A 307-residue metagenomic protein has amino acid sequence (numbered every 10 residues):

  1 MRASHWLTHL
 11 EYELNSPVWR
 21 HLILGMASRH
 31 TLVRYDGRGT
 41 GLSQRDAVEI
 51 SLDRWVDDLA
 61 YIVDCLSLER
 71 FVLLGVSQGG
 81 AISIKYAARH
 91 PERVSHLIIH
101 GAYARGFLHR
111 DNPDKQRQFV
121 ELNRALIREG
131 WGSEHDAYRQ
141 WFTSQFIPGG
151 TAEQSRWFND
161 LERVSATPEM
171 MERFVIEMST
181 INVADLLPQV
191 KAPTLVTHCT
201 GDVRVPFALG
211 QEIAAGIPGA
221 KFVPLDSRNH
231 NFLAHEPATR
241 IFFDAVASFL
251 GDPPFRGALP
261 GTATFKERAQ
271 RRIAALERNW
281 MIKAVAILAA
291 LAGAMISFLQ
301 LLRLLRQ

Functional and structural regions predicted by a protein language model:
M1-Q44: Conserved HGGG/HGGXW glycine-rich cap/lid loop of the alpha/beta-hydrolase fold
D53-F71: Conserved acidic catalytic loop of the alpha/beta-hydrolase fold
I84, A88, V94-E129: Flexible "cap/lid" loop of the alpha/beta hydrolase fold
W131-E177, L186: Conserved alpha/beta-hydrolase catalytic His-Asp/Glu region
V190, V196-H198: Short beta-strand/loop motif that positions the catalytic acidic residue of the alpha/beta-hydrolase fold
G201-V205: Acidic catalytic loop of the alpha/beta-hydrolase fold
A220-T262: Catalytic active-site module of serine/aspartate enzymes centered on a nucleophile-bearing elbow/loop
G257-Q307: Membrane-aqueous junction of the first/signal-anchor transmembrane helix in small integral membrane proteins
